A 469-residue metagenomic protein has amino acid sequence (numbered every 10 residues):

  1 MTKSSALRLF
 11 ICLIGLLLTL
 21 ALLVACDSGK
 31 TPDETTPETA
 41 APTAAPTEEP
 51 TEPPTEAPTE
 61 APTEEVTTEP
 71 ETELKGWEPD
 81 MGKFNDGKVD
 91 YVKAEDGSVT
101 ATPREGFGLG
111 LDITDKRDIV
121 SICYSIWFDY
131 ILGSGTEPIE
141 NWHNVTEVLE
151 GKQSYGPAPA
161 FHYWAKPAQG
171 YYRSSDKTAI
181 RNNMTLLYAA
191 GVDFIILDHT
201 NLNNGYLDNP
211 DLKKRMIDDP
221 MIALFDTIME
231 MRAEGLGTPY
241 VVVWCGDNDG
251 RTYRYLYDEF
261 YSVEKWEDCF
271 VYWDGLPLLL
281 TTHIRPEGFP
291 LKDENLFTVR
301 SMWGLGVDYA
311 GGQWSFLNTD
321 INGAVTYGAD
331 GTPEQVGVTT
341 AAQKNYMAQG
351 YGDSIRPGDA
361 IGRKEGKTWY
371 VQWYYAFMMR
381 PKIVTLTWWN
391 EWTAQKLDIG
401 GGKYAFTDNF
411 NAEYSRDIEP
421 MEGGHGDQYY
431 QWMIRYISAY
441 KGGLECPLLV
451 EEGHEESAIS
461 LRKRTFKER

Functional and structural regions predicted by a protein language model:
T2-L13: Bacterial N-terminal signal peptides that target proteins for export
L22-A25: C-terminal motif of bacterial Sec signal peptides marking the signal peptidase cleavage site
D27-E34: Bacterial lipoprotein signal-peptidase II cleavage site
E34-E73: Intrinsically disordered, low-complexity serine/threonine-rich repeat tracts
E71-R469: Glycan-processing catalytic domains of CAZymes
